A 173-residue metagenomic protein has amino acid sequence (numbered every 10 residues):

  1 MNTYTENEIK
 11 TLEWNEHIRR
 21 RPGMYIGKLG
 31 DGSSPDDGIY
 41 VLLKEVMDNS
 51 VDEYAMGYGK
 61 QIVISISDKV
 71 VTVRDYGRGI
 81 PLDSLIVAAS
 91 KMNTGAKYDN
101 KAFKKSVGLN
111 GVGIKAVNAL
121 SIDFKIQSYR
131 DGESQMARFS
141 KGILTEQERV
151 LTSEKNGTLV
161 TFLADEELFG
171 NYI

Functional and structural regions predicted by a protein language model:
M1-E8, K69-S84, A96-I173: GHKL-type ATPase core
N2-G38, D83-K105: P-loop NTPase nucleotide-binding/switch module
L12, R19, Y40-V41, G57-K60 (+2 more regions): Short loop/turn elements that form and flank the Walker-type P-loop nucleotide-binding site in RecA-like NTPase cores
N15, P22, D48, D75-Y76 (+1 more regions): Residues immediately flanking
R21-Y25, S50-E53, G57, K91-G95 (+2 more regions): Conserved, well-folded catalytic cores of nucleic-acid-processing and energy-transducing macromolecular machines
M24-Y25, G32, E53, R78-G79 (+1 more regions): Short strand->helix junction
S33-I62, G113-L120: Conserved ATP-binding N-box helix of the HATPase_c
D48-Y98: Conserved beta-strand-loop-beta-strand hairpin that lines the nucleotide-binding pocket of ATP/GTP-utilizing enzymes
